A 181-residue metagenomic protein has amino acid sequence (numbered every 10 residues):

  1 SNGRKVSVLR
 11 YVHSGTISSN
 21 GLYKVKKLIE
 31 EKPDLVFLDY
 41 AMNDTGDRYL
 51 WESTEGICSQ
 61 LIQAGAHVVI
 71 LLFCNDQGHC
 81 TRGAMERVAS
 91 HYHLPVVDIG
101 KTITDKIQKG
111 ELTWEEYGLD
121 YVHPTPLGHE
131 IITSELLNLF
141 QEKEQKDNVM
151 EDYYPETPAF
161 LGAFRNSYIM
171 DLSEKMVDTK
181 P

Functional and structural regions predicted by a protein language model:
S1-G3, K27, L172, K180: Extracellular, surface-exposed passenger/stalk and repeat segments of large secreted bacterial proteins
G3-S7, T16-K146: Alpha-helical cap/lid subdomain in secreted, periplasmic, or secretory-pathway luminal O-acyl-processing enzymes
R10: Divalent cation-coordinating acidic motifs and surrounding scaffolds that mediate Ca2+/Mg2+/Mn2+/Zn2+-dependent binding
H13: Extracytoplasmic catalytic/substrate-binding loops of multi-pass membrane glycan-assembly enzymes
E130-P181: Conserved catalytic region of serine esterases and O-acyltransferases that act on ester linkages in lipids
